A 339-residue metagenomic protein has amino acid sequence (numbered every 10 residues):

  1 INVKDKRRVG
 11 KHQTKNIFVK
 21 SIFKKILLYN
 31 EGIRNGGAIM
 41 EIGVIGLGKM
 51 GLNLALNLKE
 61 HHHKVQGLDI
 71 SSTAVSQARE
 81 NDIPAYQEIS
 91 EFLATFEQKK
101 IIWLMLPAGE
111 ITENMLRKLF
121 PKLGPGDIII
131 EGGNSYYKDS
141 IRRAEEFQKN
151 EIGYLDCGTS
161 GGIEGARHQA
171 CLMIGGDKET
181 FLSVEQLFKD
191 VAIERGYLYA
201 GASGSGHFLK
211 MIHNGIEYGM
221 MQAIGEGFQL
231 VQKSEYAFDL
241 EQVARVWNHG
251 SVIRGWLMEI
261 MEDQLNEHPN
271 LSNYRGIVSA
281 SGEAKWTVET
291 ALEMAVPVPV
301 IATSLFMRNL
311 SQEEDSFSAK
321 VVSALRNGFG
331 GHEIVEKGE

Functional and structural regions predicted by a protein language model:
R7-R8, R34: Basic polycationic patches enriched in arginine
K20-I39: Short, Lys/Arg-enriched N-terminal segments with co-localized hydrophobic residues within the first ~10-30 amino acids
G37-K100, I163-A166, N327: NAD(P)+-binding Rossmann beta1-loop-alpha1 motif at the extreme N-terminus of oxidoreductases
V65, A85, Y154-L155, V298: Hydrophobic beta-strand scaffold residues
I83-D139, Q148, A166-I174: Rossmann-like NAD(P)-binding element
M115, Y136-E226, V231-S234: Rossmann-fold dinucleotide-binding core
S183, G204-H332: Helical "substrate-binding/catalytic lid" subdomain of Rossmann-like NAD(P)-dependent dehydrogenases/reductases
